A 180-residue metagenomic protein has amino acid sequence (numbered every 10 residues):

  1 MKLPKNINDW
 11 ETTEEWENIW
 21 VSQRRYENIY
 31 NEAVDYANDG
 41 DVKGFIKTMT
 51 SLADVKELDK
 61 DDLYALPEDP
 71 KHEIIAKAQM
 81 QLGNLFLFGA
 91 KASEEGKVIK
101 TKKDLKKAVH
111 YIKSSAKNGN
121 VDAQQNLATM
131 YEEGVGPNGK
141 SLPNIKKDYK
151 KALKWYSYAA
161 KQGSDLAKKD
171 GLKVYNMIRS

Functional and structural regions predicted by a protein language model:
M1-L66: N-terminal alpha-helical interaction modules that lie
L3-W10, L166-S180: Terminal, low-structured helical/coil segments at or just beyond the last alpha-helical repeat
N18, R24-R25, I29, A37-G40 (+7 more regions): Short helix-capping/linker turns of helical repeat alpha-solenoids
D35, S51-L52, Q81-E94, N126-G139 (+1 more regions): Hydrophobic face of amphipathic alpha-helices that form TPR/SEL1-like repeat modules and related alpha-solenoid
D39, D69, K91-K103, K117 (+3 more regions): Short coil/turn and helix-start
K146-D165: TPR/TPR-like (Sel1-like) alpha-helical repeat modules
